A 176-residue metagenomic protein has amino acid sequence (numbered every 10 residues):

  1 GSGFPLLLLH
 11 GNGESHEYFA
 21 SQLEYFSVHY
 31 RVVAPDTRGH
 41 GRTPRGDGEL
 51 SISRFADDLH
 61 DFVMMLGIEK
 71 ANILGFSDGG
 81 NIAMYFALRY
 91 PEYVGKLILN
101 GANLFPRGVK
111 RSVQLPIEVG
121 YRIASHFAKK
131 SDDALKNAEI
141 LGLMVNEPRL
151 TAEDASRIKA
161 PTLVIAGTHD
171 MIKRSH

Functional and structural regions predicted by a protein language model:
G1-R42: Conserved HGGG/HGGXW glycine-rich cap/lid loop of the alpha/beta-hydrolase fold
L8-G11, S77, G167: Glycine-rich His-Gly loop
R42, A102-V113: A short beta-to-alpha transition loop/helix N-cap that caps and shapes the active-site region
S53-A71: Conserved acidic catalytic loop of the alpha/beta-hydrolase fold
E69-R107: Conserved hydrolase catalytic core segment
S112-E153, R157: The alpha/beta-hydrolase serine catalytic core
I158, V164-A166: Short beta-strand/loop motif that positions the catalytic acidic residue of the alpha/beta-hydrolase fold
M171-H176: Conserved alpha/beta-hydrolase "acid-adjacent" motif
